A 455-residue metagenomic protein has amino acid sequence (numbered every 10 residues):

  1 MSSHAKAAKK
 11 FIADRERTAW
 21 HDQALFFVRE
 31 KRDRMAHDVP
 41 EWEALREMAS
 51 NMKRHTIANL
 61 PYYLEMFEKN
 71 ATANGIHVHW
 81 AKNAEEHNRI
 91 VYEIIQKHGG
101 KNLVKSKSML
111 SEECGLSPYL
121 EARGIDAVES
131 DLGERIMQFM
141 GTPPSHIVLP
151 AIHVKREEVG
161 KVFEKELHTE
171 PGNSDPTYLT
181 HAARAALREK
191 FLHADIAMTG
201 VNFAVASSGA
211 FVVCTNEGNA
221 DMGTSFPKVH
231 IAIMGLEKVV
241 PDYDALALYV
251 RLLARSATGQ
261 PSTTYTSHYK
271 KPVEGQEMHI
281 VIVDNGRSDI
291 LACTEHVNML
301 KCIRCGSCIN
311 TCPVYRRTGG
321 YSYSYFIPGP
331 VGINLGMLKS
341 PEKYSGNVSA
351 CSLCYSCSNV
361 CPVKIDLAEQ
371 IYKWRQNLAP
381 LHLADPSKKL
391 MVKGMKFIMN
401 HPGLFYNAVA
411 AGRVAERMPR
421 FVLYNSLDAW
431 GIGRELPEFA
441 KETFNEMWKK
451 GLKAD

Functional and structural regions predicted by a protein language model:
M1-E295: The feature marks the mature, well-folded catalytic cores of soluble enzymes
M1-V28, M391-D455: Intrinsic disorder at enzyme termini
E86, T263-E274, R304, T318-G319 (+3 more regions): A glycine-rich phosphate-binding loop feature that marks nucleotide/adenosyl-phosphate handling sites
S117, D244-A247, R251, G306 (+2 more regions): Predominant activation on well-ordered alpha-helical scaffold segments within soluble catalytic domains
G133, P261-Y265, P386-L390, L423-L427: Short coil/turn segments at secondary-structure boundaries
V273-M299, Y315-F421: Ferredoxin-type iron-sulfur electron-transfer modules in oxidoreductases and energy-metabolism complexes
C305-I309, C354: Extended amphipathic alpha-helical segments enriched in small hydrophobics
